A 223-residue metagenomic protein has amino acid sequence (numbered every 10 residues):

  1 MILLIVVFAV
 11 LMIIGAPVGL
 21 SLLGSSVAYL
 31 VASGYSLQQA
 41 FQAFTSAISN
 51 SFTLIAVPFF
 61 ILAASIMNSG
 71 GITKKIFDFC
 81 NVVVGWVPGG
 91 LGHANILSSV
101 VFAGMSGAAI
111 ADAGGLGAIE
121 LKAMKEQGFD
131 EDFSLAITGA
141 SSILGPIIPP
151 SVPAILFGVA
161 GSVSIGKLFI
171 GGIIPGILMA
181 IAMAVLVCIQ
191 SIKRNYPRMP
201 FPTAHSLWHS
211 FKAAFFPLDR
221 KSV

Functional and structural regions predicted by a protein language model:
M1-S222: Alpha-helical transmembrane segments of multi-pass membrane transport proteins
